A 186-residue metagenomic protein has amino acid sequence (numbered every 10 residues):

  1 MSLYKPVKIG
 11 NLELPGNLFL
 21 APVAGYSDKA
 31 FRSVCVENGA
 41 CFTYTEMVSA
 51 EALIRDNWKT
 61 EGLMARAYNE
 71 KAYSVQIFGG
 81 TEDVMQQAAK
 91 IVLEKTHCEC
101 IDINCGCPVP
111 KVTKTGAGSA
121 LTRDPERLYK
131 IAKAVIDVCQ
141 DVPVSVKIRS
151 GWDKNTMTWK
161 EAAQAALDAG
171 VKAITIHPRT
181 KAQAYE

Functional and structural regions predicted by a protein language model:
M1-E186: Flavin-dependent oxidoreductase catalytic cores
